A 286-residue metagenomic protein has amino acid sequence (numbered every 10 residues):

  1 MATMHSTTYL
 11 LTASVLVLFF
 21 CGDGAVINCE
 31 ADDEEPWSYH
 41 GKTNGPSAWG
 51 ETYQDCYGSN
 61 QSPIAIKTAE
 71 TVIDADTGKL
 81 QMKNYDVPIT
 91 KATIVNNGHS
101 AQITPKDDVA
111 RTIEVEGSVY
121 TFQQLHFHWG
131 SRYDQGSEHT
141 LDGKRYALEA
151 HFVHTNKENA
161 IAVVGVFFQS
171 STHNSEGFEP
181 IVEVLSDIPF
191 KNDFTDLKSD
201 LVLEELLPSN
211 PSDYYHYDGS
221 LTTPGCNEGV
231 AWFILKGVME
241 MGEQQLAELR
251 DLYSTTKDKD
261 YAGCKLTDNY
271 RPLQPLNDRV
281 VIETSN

Functional and structural regions predicted by a protein language model:
A2-N286: Alpha-carbonic anhydrase
